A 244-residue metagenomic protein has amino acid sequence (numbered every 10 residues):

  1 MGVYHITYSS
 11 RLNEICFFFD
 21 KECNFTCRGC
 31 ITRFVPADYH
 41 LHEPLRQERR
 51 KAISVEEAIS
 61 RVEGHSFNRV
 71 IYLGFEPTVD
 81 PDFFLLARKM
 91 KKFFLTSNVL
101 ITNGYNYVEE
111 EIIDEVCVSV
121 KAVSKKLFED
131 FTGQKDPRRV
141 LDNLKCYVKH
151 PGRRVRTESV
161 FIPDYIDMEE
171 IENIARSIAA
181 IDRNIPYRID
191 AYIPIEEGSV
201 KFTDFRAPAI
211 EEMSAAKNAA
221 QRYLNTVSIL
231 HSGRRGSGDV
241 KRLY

Functional and structural regions predicted by a protein language model:
M1-L12, I166-Y244: Auxiliary Fe-S-binding modules of radical SAM enzymes
M1-R50, E57, S66, S232-Y244: N-terminal [4Fe-4S]-dependent radical SAM core
L12-I15, Q47, F75, T132 (+2 more regions): A generic structural signal for short
K21, R49-A52, P77, Q134 (+2 more regions): Residue-level marker of alpha-helix boundaries and capping positions
L45-R50, K125-K135, I210-E211: A short acidic, glycine-rich active-site loop that binds or catalyzes chemistry on phosphate/adenosine moieties
I59-R69, P77-F202: Conserved AdoMet/S-adenosylmethionine-binding subsite of the radical SAM
E76-P77, G236: Short, internal active-site loops enriched in acidic
